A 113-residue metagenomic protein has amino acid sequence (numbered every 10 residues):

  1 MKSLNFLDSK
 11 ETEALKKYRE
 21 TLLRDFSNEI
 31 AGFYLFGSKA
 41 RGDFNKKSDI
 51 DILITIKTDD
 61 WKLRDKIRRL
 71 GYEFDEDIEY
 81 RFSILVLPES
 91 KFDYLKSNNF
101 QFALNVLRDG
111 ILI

Functional and structural regions predicted by a protein language model:
M1-E29, R41-G42, K46, I56-I113: Catalytic core of pol beta-like nucleotidyltransferases
A31-K39: Short gly/ser-rich loop at a beta-strand->alpha-helix junction or flexible surface loop bordering the NTP-binding
D51-I54: Short beta-strand->loop micro-motif that forms the acidic, two-metal-ion catalytic signature in nucleotide-processing
